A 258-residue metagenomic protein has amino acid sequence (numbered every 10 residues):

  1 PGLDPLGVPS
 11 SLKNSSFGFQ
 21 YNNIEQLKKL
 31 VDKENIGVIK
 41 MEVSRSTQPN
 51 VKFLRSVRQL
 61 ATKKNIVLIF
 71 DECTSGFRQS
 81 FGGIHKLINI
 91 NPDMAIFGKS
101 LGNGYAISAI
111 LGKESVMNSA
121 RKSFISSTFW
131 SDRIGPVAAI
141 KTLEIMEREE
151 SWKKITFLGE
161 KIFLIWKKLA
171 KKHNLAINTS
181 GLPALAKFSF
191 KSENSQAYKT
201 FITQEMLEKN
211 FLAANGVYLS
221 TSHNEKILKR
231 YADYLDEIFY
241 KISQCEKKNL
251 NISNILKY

Functional and structural regions predicted by a protein language model:
P1-Y258: Conserved N-terminal phosphate-binding loop of PLP-dependent enzymes in the Aspartate aminotransferase
